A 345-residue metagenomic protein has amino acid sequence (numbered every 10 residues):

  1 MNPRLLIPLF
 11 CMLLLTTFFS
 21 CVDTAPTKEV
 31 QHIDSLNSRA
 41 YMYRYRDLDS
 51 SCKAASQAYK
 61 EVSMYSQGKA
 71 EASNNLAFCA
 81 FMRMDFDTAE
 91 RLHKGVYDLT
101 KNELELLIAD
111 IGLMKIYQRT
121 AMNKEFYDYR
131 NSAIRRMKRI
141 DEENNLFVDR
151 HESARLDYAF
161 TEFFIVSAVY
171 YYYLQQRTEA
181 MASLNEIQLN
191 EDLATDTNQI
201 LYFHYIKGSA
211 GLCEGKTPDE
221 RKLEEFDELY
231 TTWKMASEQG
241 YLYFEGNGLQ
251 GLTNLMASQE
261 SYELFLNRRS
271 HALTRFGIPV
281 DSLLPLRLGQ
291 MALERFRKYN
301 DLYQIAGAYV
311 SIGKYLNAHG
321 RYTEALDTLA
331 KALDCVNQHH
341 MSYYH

Functional and structural regions predicted by a protein language model:
M1-P8: Bacterial N-terminal signal peptides that target proteins for export
P8-T17: Bacterial N-terminal signal peptides
S20-H345: A "functional boundary" signal
